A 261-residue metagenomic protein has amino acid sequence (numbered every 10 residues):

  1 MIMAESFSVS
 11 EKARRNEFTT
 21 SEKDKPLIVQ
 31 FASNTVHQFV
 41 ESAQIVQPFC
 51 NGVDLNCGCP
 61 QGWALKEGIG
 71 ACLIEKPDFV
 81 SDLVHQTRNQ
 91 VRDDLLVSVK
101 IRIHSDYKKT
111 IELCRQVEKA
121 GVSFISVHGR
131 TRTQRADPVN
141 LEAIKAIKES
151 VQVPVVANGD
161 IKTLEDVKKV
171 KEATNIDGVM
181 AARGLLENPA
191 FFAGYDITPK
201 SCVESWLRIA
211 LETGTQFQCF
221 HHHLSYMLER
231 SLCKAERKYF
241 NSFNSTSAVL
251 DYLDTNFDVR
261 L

Functional and structural regions predicted by a protein language model:
M1-S10, E67, E75-K76, V80 (+1 more regions): Glycine-rich, aromatic-flanked loop segments that form ligand/cofactor-binding clefts across common enzyme folds
M1-V46: Glycine-rich, positively charged N-terminal anion/phosphate-binding segment
I2-A4, A32-N34, G58-P60, K100-D106 (+3 more regions): Active-site beta-loop-alpha junctions enriched in small/polar residues
E17-D24, Q44-F49, R115-K119, T213-F217: Acidic (Asp/Glu)-rich catalytic clusters
K25, G62-V80, R130-L141, A193: Glycine-rich tight-turn/loop motif centered on a GG-T
L27-F31, V53, V97-I101, I125-V127 (+3 more regions): Hydrophobic faces of well-ordered beta-strands that scaffold small-molecule active sites in alpha/beta enzyme cores
Q44-W63, I69: A contiguous, low-structure linker/loop signature
D82-Q86, Q90-R92, D106-F124, E142-A157 (+1 more regions): Alpha/beta catalytic cores of nucleotide-metabolism and tRNA/nucleoside-modifying enzymes
